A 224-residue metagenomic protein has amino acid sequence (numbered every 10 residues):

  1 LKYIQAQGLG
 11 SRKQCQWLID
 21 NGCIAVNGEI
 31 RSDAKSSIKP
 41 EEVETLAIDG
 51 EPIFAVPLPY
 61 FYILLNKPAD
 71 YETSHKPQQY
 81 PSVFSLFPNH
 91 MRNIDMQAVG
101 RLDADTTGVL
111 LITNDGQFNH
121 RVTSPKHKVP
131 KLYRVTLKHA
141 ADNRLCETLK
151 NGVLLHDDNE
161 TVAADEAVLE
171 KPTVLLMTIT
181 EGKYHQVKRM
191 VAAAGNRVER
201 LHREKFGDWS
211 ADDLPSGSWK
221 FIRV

Functional and structural regions predicted by a protein language model:
L1-V224: Basic, flexible Lys/Arg- and Gly-enriched helix-loop patches that mediate nucleic-acid binding at interfaces with rRNA
